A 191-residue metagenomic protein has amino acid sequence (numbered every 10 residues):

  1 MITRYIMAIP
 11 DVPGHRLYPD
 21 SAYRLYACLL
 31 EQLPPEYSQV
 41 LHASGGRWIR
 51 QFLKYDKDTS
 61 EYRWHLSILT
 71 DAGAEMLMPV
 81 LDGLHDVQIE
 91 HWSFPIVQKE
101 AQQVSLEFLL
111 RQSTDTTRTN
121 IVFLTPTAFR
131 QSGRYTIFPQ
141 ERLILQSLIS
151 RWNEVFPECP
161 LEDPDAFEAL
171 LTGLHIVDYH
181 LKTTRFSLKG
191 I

Functional and structural regions predicted by a protein language model:
M1-I191: RNA-interacting cores
